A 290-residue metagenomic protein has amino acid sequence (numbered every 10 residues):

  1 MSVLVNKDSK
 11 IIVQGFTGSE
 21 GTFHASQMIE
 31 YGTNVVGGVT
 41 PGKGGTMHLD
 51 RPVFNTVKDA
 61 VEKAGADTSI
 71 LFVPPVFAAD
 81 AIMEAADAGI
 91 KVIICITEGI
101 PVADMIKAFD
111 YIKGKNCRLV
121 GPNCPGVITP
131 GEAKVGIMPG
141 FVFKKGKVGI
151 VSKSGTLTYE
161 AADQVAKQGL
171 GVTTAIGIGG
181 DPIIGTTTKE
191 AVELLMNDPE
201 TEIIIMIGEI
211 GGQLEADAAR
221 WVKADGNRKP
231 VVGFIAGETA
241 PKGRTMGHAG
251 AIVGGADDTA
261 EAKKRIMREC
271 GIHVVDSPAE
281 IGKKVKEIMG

Functional and structural regions predicted by a protein language model:
M1-G290: Catalytic-core regions of core metabolic enzymes, especially those transforming organic acids/acyl-group intermediates
